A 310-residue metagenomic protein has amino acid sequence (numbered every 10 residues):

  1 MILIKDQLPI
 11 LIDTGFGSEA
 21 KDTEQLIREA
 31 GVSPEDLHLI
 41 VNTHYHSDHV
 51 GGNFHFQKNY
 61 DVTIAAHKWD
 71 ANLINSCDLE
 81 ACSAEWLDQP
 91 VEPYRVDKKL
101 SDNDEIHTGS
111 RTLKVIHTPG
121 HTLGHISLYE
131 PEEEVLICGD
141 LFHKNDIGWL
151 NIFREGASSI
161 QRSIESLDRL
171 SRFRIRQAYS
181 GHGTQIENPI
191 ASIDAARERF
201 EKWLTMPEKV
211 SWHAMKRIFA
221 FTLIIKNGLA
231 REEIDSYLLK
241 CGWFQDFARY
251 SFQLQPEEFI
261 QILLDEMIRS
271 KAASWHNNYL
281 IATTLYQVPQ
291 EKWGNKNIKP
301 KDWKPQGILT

Functional and structural regions predicted by a protein language model:
M1-A30, P34, S127-C138, K144: Conserved beta-strand hairpin/beta-sheet module of binuclear metal-dependent hydrolase folds, prominently
M1-I2, K98, N103-D104, I126 (+1 more regions): Residue-level detector of beta-strand structural context in well-folded domains
I10-D13, L39-V41, V115-H117: Short catalytic-loop micro-motif centered on adjacent basic/acidic residues
D13, H67, I186: Active-site-adjacent beta-strand anchor residues
F16-K21, R28-T108: Active-site HxH/HxHxD metal-binding segment of metal-dependent hydrolases
F16-S18, E105, T112-P119, L123-P207: Metallo-beta-lactamase
E19, K98, S158-R162, Q255 (+1 more regions): Soluble or luminal CAZymes and related metallo-dependent hydrolases
S211-T310: C-terminal regulatory/interaction regions
